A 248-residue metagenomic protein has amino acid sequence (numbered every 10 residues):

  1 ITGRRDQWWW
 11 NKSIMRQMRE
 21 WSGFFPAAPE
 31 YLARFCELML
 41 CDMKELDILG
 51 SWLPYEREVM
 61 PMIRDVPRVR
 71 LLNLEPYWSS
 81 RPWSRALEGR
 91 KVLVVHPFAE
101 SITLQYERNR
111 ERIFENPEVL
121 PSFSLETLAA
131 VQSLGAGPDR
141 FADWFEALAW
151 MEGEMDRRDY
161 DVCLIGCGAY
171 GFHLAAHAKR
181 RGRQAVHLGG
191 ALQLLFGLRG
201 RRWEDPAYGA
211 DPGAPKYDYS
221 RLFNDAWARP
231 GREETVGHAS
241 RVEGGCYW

Functional and structural regions predicted by a protein language model:
I1-S122: Electropositive, gly/pro-rich neighborhoods at or near active sites that engage anionic ligands
R34-F35, E146-D159, Y170-F172: A short, acidic, amphipathic alpha-helical segment used as a generic capping/interface helix at domain edges
S51, V94, T127-A130, H187: Structural signal for conserved beta-strand scaffold positions within catalytic alpha/beta enzyme cores
P54-R57, P97-S101, L164-H173, G189-L194: Gly/Ser/Thr-rich loops at beta-strand to alpha-helix junctions that form or flank small-molecule/cofactor-binding
M62-R68, E126-W150: Glycine-rich phosphate-binding "P-loop"
K91, Y160-V162: Short active-site oxyanion
F114-G135, R157-R158, R181: Non-catalytic interaction surface on structured domains
H173-W248: C-terminal functional extensions of proteins
